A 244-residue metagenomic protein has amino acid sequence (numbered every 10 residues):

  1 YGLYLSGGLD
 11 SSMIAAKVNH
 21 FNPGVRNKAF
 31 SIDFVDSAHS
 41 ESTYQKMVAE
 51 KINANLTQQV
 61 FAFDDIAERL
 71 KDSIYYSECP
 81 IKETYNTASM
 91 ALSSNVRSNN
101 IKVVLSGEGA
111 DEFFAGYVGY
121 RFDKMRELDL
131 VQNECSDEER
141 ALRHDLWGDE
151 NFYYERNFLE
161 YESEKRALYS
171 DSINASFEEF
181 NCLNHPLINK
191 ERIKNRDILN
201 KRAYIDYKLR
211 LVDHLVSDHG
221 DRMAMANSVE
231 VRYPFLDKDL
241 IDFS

Functional and structural regions predicted by a protein language model:
Y1-N184, R222-S244: ATP-dependent adenylate-handling active sites, centered on carboxylate activation for C-N bond formation
I81, I193-D206: Structural motif
S89, A110, N200-K208, V212 (+1 more regions): Short runs of predominantly hydrophobic/aromatic residues within well-ordered alpha helices that form helix-helix
C182-I198: Short amphipathic alpha-helical segments and their helix-coil junctions
Y207-R222, S244: Short Ser/Thr-interspersed hydrophobic loop/turn segments at strand-loop and sheet-helix junctions that line or gate
